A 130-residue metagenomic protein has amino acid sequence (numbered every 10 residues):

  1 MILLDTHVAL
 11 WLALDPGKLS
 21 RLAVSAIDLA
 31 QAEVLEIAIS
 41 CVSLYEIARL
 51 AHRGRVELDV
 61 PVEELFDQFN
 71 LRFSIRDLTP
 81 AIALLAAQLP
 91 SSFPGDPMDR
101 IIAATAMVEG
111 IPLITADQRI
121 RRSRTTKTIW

Functional and structural regions predicted by a protein language model:
M1-I39, R53-D67, E109, R119 (+1 more regions): Short, well-structured N-terminal submotif of metal-dependent ribonuclease cores
V8, S43, I82, I102 (+1 more regions): Alpha-helix capping/helix-boundary segments
L10-L12, A48-L50, L84-A87: A short acidic, helix-capping loop that chelates divalent metal ions and anchors anionic groups
D59, N70-A116: Active-site neighborhoods of divalent-metal-dependent phosphate/nucleic-acid chemistry enzymes
R76, T128-W130: Short acidic-hydrophobic, aromatic-tinged amphipathic segments that line or gate anion-handling sites
